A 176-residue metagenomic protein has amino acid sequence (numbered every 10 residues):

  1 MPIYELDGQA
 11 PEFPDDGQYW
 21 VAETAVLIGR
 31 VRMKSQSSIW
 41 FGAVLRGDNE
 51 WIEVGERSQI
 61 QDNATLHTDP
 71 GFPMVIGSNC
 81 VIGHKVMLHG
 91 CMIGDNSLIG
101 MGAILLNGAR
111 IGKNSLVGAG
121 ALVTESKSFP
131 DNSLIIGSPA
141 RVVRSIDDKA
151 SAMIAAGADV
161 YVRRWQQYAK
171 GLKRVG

Functional and structural regions predicted by a protein language model:
P2-D15, M74, S78-I82, V86-M87 (+2 more regions): C-terminal segments of enzyme domains that contribute to small-molecule binding surfaces
G17, A22-E23, I28-G29, K34-S35 (+15 more regions): Left-handed beta-helix
